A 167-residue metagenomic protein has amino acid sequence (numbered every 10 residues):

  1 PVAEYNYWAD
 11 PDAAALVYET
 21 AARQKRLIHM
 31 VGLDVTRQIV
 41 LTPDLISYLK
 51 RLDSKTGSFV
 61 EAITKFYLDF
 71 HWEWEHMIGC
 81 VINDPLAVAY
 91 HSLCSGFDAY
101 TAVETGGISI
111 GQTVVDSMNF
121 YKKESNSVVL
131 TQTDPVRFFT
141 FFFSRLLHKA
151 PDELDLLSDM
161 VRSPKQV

Functional and structural regions predicted by a protein language model:
P1-V2: Class I SAM-dependent methyltransferase SAM-binding "motif I" and its flanking Rossmann-like core
Y5-D12, R23-V167: Conformational coupling and interaction surfaces
T20: Short, conserved catalytic or adaptor-binding loops enriched in Gly and charged residues
